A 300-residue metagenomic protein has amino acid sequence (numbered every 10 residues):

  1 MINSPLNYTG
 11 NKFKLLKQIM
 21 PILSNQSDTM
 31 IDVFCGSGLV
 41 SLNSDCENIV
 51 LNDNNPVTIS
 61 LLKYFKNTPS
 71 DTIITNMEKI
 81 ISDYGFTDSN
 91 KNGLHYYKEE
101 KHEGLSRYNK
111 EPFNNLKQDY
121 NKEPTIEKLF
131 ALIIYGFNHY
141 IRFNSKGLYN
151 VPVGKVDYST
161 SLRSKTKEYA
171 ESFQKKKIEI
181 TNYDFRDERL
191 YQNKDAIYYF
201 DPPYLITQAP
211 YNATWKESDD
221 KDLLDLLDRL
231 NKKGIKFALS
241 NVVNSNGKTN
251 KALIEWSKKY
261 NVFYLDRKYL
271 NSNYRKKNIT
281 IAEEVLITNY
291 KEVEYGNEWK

Functional and structural regions predicted by a protein language model:
M1-F34, L39-V40, S44: S-adenosyl-L-methionine
D28, I49, I197: Hydrophobic "anchor" residues on beta-strands that sit immediately upstream of conserved functional sites
E47-K175, V293: Class I S-adenosyl-L-methionine-dependent methyltransferase module
N150-V156, Y204-D222: Mobile active-site "lid"/loop adjacent to the S-adenosyl-L-methionine
N182-D187: Conserved SAM/SAH-binding loop
E188-Q192: Short conserved loop adjoining the S-adenosyl-L-methionine
E217-K300: Long, positively charged, glycine-interspersed low-complexity recognition regions
